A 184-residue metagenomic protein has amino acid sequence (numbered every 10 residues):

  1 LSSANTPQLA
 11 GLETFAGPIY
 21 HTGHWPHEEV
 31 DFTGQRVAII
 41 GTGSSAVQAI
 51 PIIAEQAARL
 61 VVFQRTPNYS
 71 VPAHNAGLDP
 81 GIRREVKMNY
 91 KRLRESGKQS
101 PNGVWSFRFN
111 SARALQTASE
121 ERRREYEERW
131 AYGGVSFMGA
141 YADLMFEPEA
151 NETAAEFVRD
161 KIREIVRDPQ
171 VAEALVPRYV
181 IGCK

Functional and structural regions predicted by a protein language model:
L1-E13, E28-E29, T42, Q56-K184: N-terminal FAD-binding dinucleotide-binding subdomain shared by FAD-dependent oxidases/monooxygenases
A16, G34-Q35, A57: Short, well-ordered alpha-helix to beta-strand connector turns
Y20, A38, V61-F63: Hydrophobic/aromatic beta-strand patches that form the interior of the parallel beta-sheet core in alpha/beta enzyme
H21-G34: A short, basic/flexible loop-to-alpha-helix module at the beginning of a structural domain
Q35-G43: Beta1/beta-strand and adjacent pyrophosphate-binding region of the FAD-binding site in flavoprotein oxidoreductases
A46: N-terminal Rossmann-fold NAD(P) dinucleotide-binding loop
A49-I53: Aromatic pocket-lining residues of Rossmann-like dinucleotide-binding sites
